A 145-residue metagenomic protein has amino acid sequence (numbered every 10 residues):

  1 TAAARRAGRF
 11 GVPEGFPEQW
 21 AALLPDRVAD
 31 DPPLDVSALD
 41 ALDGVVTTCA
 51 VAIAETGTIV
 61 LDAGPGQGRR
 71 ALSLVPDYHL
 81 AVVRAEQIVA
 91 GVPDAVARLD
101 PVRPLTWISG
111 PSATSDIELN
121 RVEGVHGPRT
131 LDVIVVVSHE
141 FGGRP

Functional and structural regions predicted by a protein language model:
T1-P145: The feature marks the mature, well-folded catalytic cores of soluble enzymes
